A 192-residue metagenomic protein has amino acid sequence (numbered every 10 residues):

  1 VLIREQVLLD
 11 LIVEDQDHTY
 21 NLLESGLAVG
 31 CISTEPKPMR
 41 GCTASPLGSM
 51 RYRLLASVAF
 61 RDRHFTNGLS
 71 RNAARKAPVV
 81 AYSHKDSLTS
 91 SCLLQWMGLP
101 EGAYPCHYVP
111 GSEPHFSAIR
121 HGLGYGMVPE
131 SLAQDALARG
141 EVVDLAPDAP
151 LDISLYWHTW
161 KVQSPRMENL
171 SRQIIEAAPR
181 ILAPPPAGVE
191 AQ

Functional and structural regions predicted by a protein language model:
V1-R40: Central regulatory/effector-binding core of bacterial HTH transcription factors
L11, I32, L54, V79 (+2 more regions): Generic preference for hydrophobic
I12-V13, Y82, Y108-V109, G126-M127 (+1 more regions): Active-site-adjacent beta-strand anchor residues
D15-Q16, S33-P38, S57-V58, G111 (+1 more regions): Beta->alpha turn/N-cap motifs
D17-H18, P38-M39, S87-L88, E113-P114 (+3 more regions): Short alpha-helical
E24-S33, Y52, I119-Y125: Alpha-to-beta junction loops
C31, P147-E190: A late-sequence structural motif
T43-L123, L137-P150, P179-Q192: C-terminal regulatory
